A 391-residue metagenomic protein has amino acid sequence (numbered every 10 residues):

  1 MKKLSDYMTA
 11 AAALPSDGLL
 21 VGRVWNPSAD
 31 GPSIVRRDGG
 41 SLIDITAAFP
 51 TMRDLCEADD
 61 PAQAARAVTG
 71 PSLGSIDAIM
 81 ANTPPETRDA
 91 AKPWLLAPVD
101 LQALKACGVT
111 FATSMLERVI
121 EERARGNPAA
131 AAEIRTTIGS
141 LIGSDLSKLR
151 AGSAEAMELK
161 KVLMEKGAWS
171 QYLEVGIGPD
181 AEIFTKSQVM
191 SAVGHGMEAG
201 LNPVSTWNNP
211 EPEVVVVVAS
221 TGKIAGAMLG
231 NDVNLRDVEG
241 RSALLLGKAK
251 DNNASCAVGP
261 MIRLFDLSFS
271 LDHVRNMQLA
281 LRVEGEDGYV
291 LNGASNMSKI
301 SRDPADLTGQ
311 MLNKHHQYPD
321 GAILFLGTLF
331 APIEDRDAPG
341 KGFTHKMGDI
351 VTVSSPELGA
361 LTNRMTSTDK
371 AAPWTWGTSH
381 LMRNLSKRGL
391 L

Functional and structural regions predicted by a protein language model:
M1-L19, P27, G31, N234-L391: Catalytic-pocket segment enriched in acidic/His residues
K2-L19, V24-N26, R37, Q63-H273 (+2 more regions): Active-site microenvironments in enzyme catalytic cores
G22, I45-T46, C107, R364: Beta-strand residues in well-ordered beta-sheet regions across diverse protein folds
A29-A48, G222-G230, G288-G293: Short, well-ordered strand-loop elements centered on a beta-strand within folded domains, enriched for acidic residues
P32-P71: N-terminal cap/recognition module
S41-I43, F49-M52, D232-L235, A360 (+1 more regions): Short, surface-exposed beta-strand-loop junctions and turns on beta-sheet-rich folds
D44-I45, N127, D303, G377: Poly-acidic low-complexity segments
